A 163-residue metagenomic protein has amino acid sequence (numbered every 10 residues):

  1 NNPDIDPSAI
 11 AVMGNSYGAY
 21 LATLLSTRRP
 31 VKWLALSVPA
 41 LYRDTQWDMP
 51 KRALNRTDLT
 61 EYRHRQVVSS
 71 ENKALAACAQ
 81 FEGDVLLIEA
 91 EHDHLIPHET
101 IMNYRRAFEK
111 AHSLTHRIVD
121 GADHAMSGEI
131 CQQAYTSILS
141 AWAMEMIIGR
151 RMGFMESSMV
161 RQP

Functional and structural regions predicted by a protein language model:
N1-P3: Alpha/beta-hydrolase active-site loop
I5-S16: Alpha/beta-hydrolase fold nucleophile elbow
G14-L24: Glycine-rich nucleophile elbow surrounding the catalytic serine of serine-hydrolase chemistry
Y20, R29-M126, I130-P163: The alpha/beta-hydrolase serine catalytic core
